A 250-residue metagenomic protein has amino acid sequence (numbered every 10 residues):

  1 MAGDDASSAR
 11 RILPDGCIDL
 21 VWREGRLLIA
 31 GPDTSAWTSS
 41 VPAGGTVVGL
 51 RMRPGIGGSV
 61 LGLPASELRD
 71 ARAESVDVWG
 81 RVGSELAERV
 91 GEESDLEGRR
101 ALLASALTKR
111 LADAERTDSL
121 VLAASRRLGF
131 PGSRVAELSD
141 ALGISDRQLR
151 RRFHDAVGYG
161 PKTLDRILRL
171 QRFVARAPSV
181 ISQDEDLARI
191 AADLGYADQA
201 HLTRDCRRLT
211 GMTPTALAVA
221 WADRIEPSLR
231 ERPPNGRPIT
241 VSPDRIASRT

Functional and structural regions predicted by a protein language model:
M1-D146, A156-P161, A175-A197, T213-T250: Alpha-helical bundle regulatory/interaction domains
F153, D165, D205-R207, A218: DNA major-groove recognition helix of helix-turn-helix
T210: A glycine-rich, hydrophobic loop/mini-helix early in the fold
